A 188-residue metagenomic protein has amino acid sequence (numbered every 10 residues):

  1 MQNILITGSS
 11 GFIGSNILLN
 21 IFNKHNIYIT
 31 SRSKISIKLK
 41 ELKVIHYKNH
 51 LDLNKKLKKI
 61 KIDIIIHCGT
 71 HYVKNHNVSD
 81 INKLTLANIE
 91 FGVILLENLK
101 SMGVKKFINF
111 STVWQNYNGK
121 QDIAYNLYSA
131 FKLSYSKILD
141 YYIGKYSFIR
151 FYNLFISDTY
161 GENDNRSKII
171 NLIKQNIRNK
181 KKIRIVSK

Functional and structural regions predicted by a protein language model:
N3-N23: N-terminal Rossmann NAD(P)H-binding glycine-rich loop of SDR-like oxidoreductase domains
T7, T30, I65-H71, F107-V113 (+1 more regions): SDR active-site strand-loop-helix element
H25-R32: Conserved glycine-rich Rossmann-like NAD(P)H-binding loop of the short-chain dehydrogenase/reductase
S33-E41: Short loop/helix-cap segments at secondary-structure boundaries that form the rim of catalytic
Y47-A87, N118-G119: NAD(P)H-binding glycine-rich loop region in Rossmannoid oxidoreductase-like domains and their noncatalytic homologs
H67, V93-Y128: Conserved Rossmann-fold NAD(P)-dependent oxidoreductase catalytic core, especially the SDR/UDP-sugar
K83-F91, N126, A130-L133: Glycine-rich NAD(P)-binding loop of the Rossmann-fold in SDR/ketoreductase-type enzymes
L127-S129, L133, K137-K188: NAD(P)-dependent short-chain dehydrogenase/reductase
